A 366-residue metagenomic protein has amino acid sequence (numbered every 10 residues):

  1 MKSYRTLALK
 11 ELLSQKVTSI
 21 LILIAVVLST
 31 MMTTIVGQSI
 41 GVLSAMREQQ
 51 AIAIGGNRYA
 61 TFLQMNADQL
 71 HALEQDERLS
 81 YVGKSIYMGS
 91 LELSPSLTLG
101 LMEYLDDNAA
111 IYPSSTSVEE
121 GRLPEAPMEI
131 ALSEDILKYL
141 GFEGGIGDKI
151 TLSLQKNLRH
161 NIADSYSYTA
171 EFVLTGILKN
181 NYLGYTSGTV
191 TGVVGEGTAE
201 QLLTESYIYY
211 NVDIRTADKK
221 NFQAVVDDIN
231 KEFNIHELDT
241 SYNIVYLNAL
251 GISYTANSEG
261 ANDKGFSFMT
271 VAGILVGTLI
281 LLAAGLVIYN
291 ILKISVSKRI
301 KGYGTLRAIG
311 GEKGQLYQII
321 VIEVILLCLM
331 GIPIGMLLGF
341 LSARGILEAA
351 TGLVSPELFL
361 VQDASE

Functional and structural regions predicted by a protein language model:
M1-T34, S44, V321: N-terminal Sec/SRP start-transfer signal
A8, L12, M31, I35 (+5 more regions): Juxtamembrane interface helices immediately C-terminal to a transmembrane segment
L9-V17, G314, Q318-G335, G339 (+1 more regions): Alpha-helical transmembrane segments of multi-pass membrane proteins
V17, A284-L327: Interfacial "coupling" helices/loops that link adjacent transmembrane helices in transporter permeases
L28-I35, I280-A284, I288, I334-L338: Hydrophobic alpha-helical membrane-associated segments
S39-G41, N290-L292, L326-L360, E366: Small-residue-rich transmembrane alpha-helices
G41-D263: Basic-flanked hydrophobic alpha-helices used for secretion and membrane insertion
D263-I280: N-terminal membrane-entry
